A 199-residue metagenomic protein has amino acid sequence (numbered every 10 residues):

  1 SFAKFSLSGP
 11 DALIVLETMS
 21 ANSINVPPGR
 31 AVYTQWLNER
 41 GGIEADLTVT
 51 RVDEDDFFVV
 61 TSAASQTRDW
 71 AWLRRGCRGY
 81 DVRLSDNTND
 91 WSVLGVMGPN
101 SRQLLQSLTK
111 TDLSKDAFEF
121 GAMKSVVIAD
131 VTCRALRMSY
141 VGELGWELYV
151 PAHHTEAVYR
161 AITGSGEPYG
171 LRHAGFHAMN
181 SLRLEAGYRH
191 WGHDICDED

Functional and structural regions predicted by a protein language model:
S1-D199: Basic, glycine/lysine-rich polyanion-binding surfaces/domains
